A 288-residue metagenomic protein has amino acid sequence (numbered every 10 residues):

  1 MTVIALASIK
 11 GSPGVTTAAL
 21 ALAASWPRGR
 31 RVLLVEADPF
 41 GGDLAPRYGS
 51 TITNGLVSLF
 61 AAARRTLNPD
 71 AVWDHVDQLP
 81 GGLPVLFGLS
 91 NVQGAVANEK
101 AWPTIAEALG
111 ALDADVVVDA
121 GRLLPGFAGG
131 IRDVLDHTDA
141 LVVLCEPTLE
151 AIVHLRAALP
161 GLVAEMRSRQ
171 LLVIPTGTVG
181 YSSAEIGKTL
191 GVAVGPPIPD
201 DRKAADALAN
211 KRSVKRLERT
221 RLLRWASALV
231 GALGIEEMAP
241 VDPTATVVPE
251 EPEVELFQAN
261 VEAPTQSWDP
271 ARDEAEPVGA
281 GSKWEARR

Functional and structural regions predicted by a protein language model:
M1-V3, S25, L217-T220, R224-R288: Actinobacteria-biased recognition of intrinsically disordered, low-complexity terminal regions
M1-V32: Walker A (P-loop) phosphate-binding motif
L6-A7, V35, F87-G88, V117-A120 (+2 more regions): Conserved beta-strand segments of the P-loop GTPase G domain that flank and frequently precede/overlap
A7, L34-A111, A204-A209, V214: P-loop/Walker-type NTP enzyme "switch/lid" segment
D113, F127-T148: Inter-motif core of Ras-like GTPase G domains
D115, A140, V192-P196: Well-ordered beta-strand positions
L155-M166: Conserved C-terminal guanine-recognition region of P-loop GTPase G domains, centered on the G4
P175-V179, S183-L217, L223-A226: Beta-strand-loop-alpha "switch" segments that mediate conformational coupling across diverse proteins
